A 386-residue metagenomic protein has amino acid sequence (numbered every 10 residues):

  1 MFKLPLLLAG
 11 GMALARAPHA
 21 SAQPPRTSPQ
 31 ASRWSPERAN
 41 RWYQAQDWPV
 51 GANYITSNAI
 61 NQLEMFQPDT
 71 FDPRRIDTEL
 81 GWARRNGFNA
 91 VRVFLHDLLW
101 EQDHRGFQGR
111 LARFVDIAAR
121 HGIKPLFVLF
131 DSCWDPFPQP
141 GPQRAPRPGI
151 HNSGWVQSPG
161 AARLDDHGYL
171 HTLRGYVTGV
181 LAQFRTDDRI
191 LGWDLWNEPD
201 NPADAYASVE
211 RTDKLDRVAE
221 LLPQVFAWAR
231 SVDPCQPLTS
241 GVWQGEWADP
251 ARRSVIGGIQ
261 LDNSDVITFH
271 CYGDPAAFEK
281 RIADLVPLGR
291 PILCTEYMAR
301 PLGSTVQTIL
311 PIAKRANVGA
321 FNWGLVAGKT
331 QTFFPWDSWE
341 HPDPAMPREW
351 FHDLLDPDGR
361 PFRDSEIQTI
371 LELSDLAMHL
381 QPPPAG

Functional and structural regions predicted by a protein language model:
M1-A20: N-terminal export signals
A15-R33: C-terminal segment of N-terminal export signals and the immediately downstream linker at the start of the mature
P29-S264, H270, P275, L288 (+7 more regions): Active-site mouth of glycoside hydrolases
R281: Conserved catalytic-core segment of NTP-binding enzymes
P291-L293: Catalytic His-Asp charge-relay segment
L354, S365-G386: Carbohydrate-binding surfaces of carbohydrate-active enzymes
